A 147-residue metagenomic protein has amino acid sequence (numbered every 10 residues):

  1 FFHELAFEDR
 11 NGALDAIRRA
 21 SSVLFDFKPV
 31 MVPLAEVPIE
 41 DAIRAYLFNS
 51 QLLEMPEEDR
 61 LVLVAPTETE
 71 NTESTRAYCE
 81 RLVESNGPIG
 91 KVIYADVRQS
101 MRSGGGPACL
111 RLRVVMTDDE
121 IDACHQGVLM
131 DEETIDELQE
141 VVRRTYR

Functional and structural regions predicted by a protein language model:
F1-R147: Histidine/cysteine-enriched polar flanking segments
